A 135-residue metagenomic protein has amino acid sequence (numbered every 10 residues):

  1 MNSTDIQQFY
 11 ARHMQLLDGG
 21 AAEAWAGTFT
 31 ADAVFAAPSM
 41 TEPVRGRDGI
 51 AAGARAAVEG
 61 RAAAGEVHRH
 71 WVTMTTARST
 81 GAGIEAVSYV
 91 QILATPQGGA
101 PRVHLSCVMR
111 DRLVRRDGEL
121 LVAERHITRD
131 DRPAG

Functional and structural regions predicted by a protein language model:
M1-G19, E23-G27: Short, low-complexity N-terminal intrinsically disordered segments enriched in polar/charged residues
T4-Q8, D48, H104: A generic "alpha-helical surface" signal
H13-M14, R47, V90, R102: Generic N-terminal initiation segments characterized by hydrophobic and/or small/turn-forming residues
A22-V90: A solvent-exposed, acidic/Ser-Thr-rich amphipathic alpha-helical stretch
E59-G135: A beta-strand edge to alpha-helix "cap/lid" segment located at domain peripheries
